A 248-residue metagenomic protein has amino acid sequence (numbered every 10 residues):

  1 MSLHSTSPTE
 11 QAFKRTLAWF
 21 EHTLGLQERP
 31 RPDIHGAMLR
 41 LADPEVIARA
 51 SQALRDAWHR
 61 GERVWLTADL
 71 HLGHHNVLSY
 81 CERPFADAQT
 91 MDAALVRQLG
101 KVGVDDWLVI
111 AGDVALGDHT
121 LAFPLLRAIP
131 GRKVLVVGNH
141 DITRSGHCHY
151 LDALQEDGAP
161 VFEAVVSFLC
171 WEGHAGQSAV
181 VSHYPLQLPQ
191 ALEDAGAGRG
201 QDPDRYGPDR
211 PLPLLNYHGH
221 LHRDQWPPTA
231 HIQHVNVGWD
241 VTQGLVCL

Functional and structural regions predicted by a protein language model:
M1, W171-E172, N216, V237: Generic low-polarity alpha-helical segments
S2-A122: N-terminal active-site segment of His-dependent metallophosphoesterases
H4-W19, V96, Q187, A191-L214 (+1 more regions): Binuclear metal-dependent phosphoesterase catalytic core
P44, H140, D240-T242: Generic structural motif
W65, V109, V134, L215-Y217 (+1 more regions): Hydrophobic/aromatic beta-strand patches that form the interior of the parallel beta-sheet core in alpha/beta enzyme
L70-E82, A88, A94-D105, L116-L215 (+1 more regions): Conserved catalytic scaffold of divalent metal-dependent phosphoesterases
